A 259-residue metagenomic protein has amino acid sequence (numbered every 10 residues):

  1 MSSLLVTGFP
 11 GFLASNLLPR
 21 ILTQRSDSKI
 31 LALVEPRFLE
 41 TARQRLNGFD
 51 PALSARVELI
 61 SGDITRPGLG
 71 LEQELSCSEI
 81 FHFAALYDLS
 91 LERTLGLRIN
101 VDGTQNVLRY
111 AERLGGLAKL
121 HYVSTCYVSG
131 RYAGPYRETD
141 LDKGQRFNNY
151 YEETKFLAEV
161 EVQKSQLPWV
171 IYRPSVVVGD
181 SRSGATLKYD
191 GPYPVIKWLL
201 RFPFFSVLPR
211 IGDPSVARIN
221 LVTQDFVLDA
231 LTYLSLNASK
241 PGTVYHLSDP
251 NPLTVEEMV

Functional and structural regions predicted by a protein language model:
S2-D27: N-terminal Rossmann NAD(P)H-binding glycine-rich loop of SDR-like oxidoreductase domains
I30-S61: Glycine-rich phosphate-binding loop and adjoining beta1-alpha1-beta2 segment of Rossmann-like nucleotide-binding folds
L53, V57-D102, E112-R113: NAD(P)H-binding glycine-rich loop region in Rossmannoid oxidoreductase-like domains and their noncatalytic homologs
H82, L91-R98, D102-Y150, V170 (+1 more regions): Conserved Rossmann-fold NAD(P)-dependent oxidoreductase catalytic core, especially the SDR/UDP-sugar
E92, S183, P192-F226, A230-L234 (+1 more regions): A conserved pocket-lining segment of Rossmann-fold NAD(P)-dependent short-chain dehydrogenase/reductase
L97-V101, F147-F156, Y189, A217-L221: Short-chain dehydrogenase/reductase
Q145-S175, D180: Active-site Tyr-X1-5-Lys
Y233-V259: Mid/C-terminal beta-alpha module of Rossmann-like enzyme folds, strongest in SDR-family dehydrogenases/epimerases
